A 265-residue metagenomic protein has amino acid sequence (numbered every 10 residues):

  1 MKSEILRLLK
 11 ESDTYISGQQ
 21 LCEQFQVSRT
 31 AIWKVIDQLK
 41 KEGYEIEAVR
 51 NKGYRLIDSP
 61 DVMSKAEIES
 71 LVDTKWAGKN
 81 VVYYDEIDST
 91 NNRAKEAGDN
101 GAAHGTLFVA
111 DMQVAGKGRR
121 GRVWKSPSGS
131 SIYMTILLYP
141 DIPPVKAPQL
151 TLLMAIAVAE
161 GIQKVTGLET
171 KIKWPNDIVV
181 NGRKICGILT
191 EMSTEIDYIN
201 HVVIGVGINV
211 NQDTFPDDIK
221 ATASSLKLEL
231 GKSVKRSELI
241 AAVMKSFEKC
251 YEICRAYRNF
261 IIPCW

Functional and structural regions predicted by a protein language model:
M1-V27, K41-E42, P143-K146, L152-T170 (+1 more regions): Long, positively charged amphipathic alpha-helical accessory segments at protein N-termini or as interdomain linkers
K2-E160, V234: N-terminal lobe of the biotin/lipoate ligase/transferase fold
E47-V49, K173, E191: Solvent-exposed beta-strand sheet faces enriched in polar/charged residues
D85, I172-W174: Short loop/edge segments at beta-strand edges and connector loops that shape dinucleotide/nucleotide cofactor-binding
D177: Conserved active-site carboxylates
